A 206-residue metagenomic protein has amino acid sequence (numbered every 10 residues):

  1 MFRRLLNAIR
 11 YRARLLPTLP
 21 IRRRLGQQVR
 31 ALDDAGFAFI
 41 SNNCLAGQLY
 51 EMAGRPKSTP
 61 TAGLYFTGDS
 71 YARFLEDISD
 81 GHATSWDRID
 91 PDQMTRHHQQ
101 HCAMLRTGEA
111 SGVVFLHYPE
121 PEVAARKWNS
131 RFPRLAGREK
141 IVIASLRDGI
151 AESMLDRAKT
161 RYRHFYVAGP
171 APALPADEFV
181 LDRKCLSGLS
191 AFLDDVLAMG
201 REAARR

Functional and structural regions predicted by a protein language model:
M1-D34: Membrane-proximal basic amphipathic "stem/tether" segments
G26-F39, L45-A46, G54-T61, S190 (+1 more regions): Solvent-exposed alpha-helical segments and adjacent loops that form catalytic or protein-interaction surfaces
I40-Q93: Adenosine ribonucleotide-centric catalytic and binding domains
Y71, D77-V123: A basic- and aromatic-enriched beta-loop-alpha substructure that forms the phosphate/nucleotide- and DNA/RNA-contacting
R131-V180: Extended, basic/helix-rich recognition subdomains
P172-A203: C-terminal regions of proteins
